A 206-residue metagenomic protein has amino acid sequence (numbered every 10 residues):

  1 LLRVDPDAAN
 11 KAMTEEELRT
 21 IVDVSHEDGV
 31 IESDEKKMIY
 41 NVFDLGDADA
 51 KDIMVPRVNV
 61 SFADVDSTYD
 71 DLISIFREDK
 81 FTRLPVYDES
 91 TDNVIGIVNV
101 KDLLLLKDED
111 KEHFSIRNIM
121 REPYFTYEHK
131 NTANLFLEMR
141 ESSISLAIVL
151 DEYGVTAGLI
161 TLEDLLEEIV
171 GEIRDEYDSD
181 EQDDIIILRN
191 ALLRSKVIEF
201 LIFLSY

Functional and structural regions predicted by a protein language model:
L1-A9: Membrane interface segments of multi-pass transport proteins and intramembrane proteases
A9-Y206: Soluble cytosolic regulatory domains appended to membrane proteins
